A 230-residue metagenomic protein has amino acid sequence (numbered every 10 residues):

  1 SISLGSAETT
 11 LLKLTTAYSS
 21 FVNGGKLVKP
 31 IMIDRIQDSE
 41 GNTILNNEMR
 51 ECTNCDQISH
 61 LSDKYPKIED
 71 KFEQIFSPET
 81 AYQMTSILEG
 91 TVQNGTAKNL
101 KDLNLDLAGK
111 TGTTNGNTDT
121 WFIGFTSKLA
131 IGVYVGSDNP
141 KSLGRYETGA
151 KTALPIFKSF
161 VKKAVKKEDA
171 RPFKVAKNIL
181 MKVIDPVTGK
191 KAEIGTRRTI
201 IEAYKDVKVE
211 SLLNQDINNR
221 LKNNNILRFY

Functional and structural regions predicted by a protein language model:
S1-E8: Conserved short loop/turn motifs at secondary-structure junctions
E8-I217: A penicillin-recognizing enzyme superfamily signal
N219-F229: C-terminal functional modules
